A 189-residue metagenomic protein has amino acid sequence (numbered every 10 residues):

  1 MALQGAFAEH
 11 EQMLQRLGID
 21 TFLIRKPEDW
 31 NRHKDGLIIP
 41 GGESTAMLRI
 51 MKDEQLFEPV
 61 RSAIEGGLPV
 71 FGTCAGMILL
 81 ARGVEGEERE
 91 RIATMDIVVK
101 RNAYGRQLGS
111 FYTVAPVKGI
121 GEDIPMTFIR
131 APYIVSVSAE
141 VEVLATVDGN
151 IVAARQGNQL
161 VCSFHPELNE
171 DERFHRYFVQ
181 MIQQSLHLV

Functional and structural regions predicted by a protein language model:
M1-D53, E58-A63, E172-R176, Q180-V189: N-terminal beta1-alpha1 cap of cysteine-dependent amidohydrolase-like domains
L3, T73-A75, M95, R130 (+1 more regions): A secondary-structure boundary/capping signal
Q4, R25-P27, D96, A103 (+2 more regions): Residues at the C-termini of beta-strands that transition into short coil/loop
T21, V70, Q159: Hydrophobic anchor at the start of a short beta-strand that flanks the dinucleotide cofactor-binding loop
W30-H33, E65, V137, R155: Flexible, charged surface loops at secondary-structure boundaries
I38-I39, G72, C162: Redox-cofactor binding/interface segments in oxidoreductases and associated redox assembly factors
S44-P116: Cysteine-nucleophile active-site neighborhood
R101-V189: Amide-donor transfer/coupling interface in amidating biosynthetic enzymes
